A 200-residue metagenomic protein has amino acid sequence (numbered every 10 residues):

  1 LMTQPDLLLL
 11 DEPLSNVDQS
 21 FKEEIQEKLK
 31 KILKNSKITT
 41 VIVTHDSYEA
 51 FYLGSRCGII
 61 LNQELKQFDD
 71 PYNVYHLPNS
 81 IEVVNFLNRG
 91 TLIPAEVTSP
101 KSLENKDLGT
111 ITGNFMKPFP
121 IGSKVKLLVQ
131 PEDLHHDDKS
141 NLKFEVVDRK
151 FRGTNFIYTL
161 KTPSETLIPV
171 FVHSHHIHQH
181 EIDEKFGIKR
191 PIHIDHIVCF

Functional and structural regions predicted by a protein language model:
L1-E82: ABC ATPase nucleotide-binding domains
E27, I81, A95, F144-E145: Small-residue-enriched segments and motifs
I38-V41, L92, N155: Secondary-structure boundary/capping residues
Q63, D69, N88-G90, A95 (+1 more regions): Glycine-centered flexibility sites
H76-P100, L128: C-terminal boundary and immediately downstream tail of ABC-type ATPase nucleotide-binding domains
G90, K101-F200: Non-catalytic connector elements of ABC transporters
